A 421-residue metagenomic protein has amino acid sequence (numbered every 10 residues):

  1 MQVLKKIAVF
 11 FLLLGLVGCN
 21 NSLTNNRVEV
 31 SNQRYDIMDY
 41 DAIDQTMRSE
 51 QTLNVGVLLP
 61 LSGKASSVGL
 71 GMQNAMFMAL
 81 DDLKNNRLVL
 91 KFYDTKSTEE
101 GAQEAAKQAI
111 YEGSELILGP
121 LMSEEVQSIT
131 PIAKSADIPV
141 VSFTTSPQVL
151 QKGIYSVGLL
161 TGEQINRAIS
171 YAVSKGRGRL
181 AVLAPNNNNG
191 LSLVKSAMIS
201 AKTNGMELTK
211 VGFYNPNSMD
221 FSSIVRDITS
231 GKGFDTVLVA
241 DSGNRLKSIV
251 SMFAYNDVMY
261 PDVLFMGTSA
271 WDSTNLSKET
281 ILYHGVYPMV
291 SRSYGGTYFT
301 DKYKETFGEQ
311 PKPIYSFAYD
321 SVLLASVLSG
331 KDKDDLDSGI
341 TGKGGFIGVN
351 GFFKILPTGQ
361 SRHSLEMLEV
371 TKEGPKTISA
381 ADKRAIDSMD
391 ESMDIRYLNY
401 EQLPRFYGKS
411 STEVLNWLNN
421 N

Functional and structural regions predicted by a protein language model:
Q2-L13, C19-N421: Extracytosolic ligand-binding ectodomains
